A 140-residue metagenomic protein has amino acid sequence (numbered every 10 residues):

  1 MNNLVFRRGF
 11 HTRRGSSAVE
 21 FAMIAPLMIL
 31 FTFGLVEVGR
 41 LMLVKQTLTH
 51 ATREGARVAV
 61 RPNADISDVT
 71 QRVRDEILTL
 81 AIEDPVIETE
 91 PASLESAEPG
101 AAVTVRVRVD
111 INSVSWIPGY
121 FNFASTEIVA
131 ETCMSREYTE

Functional and structural regions predicted by a protein language model:
N2-N3, E54-E140: Short, conserved structural patches
N2-R74: Alpha-helical assembly-interface signal, strongest on the long, hydrophobic N-terminal helix that forms
